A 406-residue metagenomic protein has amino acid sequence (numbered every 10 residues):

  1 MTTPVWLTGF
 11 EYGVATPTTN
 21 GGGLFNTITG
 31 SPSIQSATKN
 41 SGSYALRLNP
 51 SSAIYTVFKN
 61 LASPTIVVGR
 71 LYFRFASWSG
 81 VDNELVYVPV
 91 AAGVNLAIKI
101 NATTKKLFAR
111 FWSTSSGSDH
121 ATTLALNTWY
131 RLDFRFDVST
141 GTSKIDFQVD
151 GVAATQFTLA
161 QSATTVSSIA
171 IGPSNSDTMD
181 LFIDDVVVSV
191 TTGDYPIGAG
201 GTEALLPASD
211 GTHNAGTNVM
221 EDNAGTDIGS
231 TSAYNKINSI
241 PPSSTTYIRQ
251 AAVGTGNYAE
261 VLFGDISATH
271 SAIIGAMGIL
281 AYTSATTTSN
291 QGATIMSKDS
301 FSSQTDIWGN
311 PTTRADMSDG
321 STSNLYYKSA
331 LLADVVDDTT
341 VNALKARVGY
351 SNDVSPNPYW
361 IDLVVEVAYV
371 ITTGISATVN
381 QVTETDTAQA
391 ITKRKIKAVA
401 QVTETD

Functional and structural regions predicted by a protein language model:
M1-L24, D184-I228: Extracellular carbohydrate-recognition regions
V14-A45, V94-N95, T217-S244: Extracellular glycan-recognition surfaces and repeat-rich motifs
R47-L107: Secretory/extracellular carbohydrate-interaction modules and structurally similar beta-sandwich "look-alikes"
G69-F73, L262-G264, A268-T286, A346 (+1 more regions): A short beta-strand element within beta-rich, extracytoplasmic domains of secreted/secretory-pathway proteins
R110-R131: Short, aromatic/His-centered strand-loop micro-motif at the edge of beta-sheets
N127-V138, I145-F147: Short tryptophan-centered beta-strand motifs in secreted/extracellular beta-sheet-rich domains of glycan-recognition
F157-F182: Flexible glycan-contacting loops in extracellular carbohydrate-active proteins
L205, S209-D222, D227-S232, T245 (+4 more regions): Intrinsically disordered, compositionally biased repeat/linker segments
